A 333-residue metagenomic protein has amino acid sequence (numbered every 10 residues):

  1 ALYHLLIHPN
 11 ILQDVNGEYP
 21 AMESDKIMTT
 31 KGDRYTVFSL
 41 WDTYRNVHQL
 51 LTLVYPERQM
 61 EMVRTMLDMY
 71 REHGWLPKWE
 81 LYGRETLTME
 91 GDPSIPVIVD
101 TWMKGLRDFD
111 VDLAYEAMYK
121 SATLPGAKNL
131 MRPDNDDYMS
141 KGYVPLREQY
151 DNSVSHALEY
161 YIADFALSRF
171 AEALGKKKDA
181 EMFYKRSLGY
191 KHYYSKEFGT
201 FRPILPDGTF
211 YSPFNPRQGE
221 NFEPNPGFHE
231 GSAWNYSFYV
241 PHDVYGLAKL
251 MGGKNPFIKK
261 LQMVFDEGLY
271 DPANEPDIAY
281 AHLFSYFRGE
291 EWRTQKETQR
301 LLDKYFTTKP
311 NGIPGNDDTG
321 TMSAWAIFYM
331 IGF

Functional and structural regions predicted by a protein language model:
A1-R34, D68, W75-K78, R107-D112 (+1 more regions): Acidic/polar, glycine-enriched structural segments that form the non-catalytic walls/loops of the carbohydrate-binding
L5, L81-W102, L106, L113: N-terminal catalytic cores of secreted or lumenal carbohydrate-active enzymes
N16-M22, R45-L53, R58-L67, F165-F170: Glycine-rich phosphate-binding loop of nucleotide-binding enzymes
G17-P20, E61-D68, L76-L81, T200-P206: Short, glycine/acidic-rich hinge or "gate" loops at secondary-structure transitions that mediate conformational
M28-V37, L76-S94: Aromatic/His-enriched, Gly/Pro-containing loop or helix-boundary segments that lie immediately adjacent to catalytic
T30-R45, L53-Y55, I95, G105-F333: Active-site core of glycosidic bond-cleaving carbohydrate-active enzymes
Q59-M69, R84-E90, T101, E116-Y119: Mobile, glycine-rich extracellular loop/lid and propeptide segments that shape or gate substrate/ligand access
H73-L81, G312-D317: A generic structural motif
